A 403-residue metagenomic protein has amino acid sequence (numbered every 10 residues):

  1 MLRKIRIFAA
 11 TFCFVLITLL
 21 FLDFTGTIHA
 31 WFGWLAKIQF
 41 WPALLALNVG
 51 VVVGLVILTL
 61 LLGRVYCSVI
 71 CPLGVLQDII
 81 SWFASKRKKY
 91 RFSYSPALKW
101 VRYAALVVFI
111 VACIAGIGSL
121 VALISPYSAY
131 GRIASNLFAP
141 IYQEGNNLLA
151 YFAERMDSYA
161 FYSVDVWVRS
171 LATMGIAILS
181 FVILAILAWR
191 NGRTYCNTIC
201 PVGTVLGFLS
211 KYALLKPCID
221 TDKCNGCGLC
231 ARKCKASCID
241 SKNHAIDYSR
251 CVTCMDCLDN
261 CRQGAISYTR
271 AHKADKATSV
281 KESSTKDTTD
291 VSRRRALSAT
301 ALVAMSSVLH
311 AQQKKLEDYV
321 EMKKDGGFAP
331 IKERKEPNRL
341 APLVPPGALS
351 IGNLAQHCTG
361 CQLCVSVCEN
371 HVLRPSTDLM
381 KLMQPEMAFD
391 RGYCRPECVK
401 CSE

Functional and structural regions predicted by a protein language model:
M1-H244, S249-R250, D256-E403: Non-ligating segments of multi-cofactor redox enzymes
